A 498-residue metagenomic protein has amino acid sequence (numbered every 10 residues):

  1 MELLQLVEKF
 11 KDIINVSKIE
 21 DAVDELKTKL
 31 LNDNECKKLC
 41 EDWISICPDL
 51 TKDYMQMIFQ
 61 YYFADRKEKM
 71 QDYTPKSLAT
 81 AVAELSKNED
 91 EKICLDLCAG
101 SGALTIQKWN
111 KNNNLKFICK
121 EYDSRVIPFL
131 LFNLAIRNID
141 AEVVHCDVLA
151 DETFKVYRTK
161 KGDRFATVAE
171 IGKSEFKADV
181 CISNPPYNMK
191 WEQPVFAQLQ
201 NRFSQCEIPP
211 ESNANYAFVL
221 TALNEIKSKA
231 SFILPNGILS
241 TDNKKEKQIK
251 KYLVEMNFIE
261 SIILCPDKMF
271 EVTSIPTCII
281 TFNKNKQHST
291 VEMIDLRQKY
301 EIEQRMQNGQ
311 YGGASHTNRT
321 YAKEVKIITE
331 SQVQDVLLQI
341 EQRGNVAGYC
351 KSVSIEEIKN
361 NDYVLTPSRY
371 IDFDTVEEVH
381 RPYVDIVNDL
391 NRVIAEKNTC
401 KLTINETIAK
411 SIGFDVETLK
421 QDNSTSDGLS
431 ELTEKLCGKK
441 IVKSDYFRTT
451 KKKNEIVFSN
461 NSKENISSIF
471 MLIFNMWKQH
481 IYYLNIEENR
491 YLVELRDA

Functional and structural regions predicted by a protein language model:
M1-L115: Class I S-adenosyl-L-methionine
E2, L429-T433, G438, S444 (+1 more regions): Short Lys/Arg-enriched alpha/beta "domain-start" segment
K76-S183, N188-Q193, Q205, P235-G237 (+2 more regions): Conserved S-adenosyl-L-methionine
R158-T159, E175, D179-T433: A conserved structural/catalytic subdomain of Rossmann-like adenosyl-cofactor enzymes
F232-I233, D445-S462: Short glycine-rich, basic-tinged beta-strand/loop micro-motifs
P276-C278, N454, N489-Y491: Short beta-strand micro-motifs in enzyme catalytic cores
V457-I473, K478: Acidic, low-complexity, intrinsically disordered interaction modules
K478-A498: Repeat-associated, polar segments at repeat-unit boundaries in modular proteins
